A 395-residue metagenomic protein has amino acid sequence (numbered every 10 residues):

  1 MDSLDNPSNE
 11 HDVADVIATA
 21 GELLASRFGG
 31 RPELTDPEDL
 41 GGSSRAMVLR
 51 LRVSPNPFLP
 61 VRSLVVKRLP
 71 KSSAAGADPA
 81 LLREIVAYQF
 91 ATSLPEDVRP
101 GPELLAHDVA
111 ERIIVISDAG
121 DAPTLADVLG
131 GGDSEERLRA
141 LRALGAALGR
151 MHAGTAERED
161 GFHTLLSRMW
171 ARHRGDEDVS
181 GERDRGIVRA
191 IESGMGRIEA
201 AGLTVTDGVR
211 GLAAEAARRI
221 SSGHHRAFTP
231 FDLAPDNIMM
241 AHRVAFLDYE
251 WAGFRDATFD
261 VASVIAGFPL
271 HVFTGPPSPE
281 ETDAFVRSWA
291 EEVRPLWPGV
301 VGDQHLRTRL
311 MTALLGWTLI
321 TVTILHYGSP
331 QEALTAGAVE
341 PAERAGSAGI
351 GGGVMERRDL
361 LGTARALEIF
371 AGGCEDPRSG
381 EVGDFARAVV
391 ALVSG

Functional and structural regions predicted by a protein language model:
M1-D39: Juxta-kinase regulatory segment immediately upstream of eukaryotic protein kinase catalytic domains
M1-V16, H163-A217, T363-E375: Active-site catalytic-loop/activation-segment of kinase and kinase-like phosphoryl-transfer enzymes
G30-P57: ATP-binding glycine-rich phosphate-binding loop
R50-L81: ATP-binding glycine-rich loop module of kinase domains
L94, A122-L165, R219: Conserved kinase catalytic-core helix
E103-R112: Short beta-strand micro-motifs within the conserved protein kinase catalytic domain, predominantly in the N-lobe
F259-P298, A313-L334: Active-site activation/catalytic loop segments of kinase-like enzymes and analogous catalytic loops in related
L315-G395: ATP/Mg2+ or Mg2+-diphosphate-binding catalytic cores that bind nucleotide phosphates or diphosphates via glycine-rich
